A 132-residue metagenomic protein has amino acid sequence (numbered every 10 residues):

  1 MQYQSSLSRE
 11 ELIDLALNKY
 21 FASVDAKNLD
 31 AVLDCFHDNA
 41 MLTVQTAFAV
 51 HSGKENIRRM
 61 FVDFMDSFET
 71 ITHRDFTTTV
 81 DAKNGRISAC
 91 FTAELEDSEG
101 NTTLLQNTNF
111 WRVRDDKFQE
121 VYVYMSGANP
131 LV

Functional and structural regions predicted by a protein language model:
M1-C35: Short, low-complexity N-terminal intrinsically disordered segments enriched in polar/charged residues
M1-S8, R59-V132: A beta-strand edge to alpha-helix "cap/lid" segment located at domain peripheries
I13, L17, K54-I57, L104: A structural signal for well-ordered alpha-helical scaffolds and beta->alpha junctions
Y20-S23, T43, L95: Alpha-helix C-capping/helix-to-loop hinge sites
L29-A82: A solvent-exposed, acidic/Ser-Thr-rich amphipathic alpha-helical stretch
